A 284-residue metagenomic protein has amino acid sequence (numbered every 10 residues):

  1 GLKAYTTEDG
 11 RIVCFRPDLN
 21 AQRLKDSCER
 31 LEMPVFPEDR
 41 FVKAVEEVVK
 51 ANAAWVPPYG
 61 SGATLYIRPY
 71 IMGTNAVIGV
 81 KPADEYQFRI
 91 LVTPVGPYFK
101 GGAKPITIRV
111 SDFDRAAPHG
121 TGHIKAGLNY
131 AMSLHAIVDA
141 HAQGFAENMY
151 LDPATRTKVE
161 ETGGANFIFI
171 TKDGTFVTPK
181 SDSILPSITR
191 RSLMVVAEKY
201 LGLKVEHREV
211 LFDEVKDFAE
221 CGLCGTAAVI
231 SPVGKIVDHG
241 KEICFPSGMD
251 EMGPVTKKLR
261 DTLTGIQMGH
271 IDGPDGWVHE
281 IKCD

Functional and structural regions predicted by a protein language model:
G1-N148, P153-K158, V195-D284: Conserved alpha/beta cores of soluble small-molecule-handling proteins
A154-S181, P186: Glycine- and Gly-Pro-enriched alpha-helical subdomains that act as flexible, kink-prone "lid/hinge" or packing modules
N166, R190, A228: Short, flexible micro-motifs
S187-M194: Feature captures the catalytic cores and cofactor-binding loops of soluble hydro-lyases/lyases that act on carboxylate
